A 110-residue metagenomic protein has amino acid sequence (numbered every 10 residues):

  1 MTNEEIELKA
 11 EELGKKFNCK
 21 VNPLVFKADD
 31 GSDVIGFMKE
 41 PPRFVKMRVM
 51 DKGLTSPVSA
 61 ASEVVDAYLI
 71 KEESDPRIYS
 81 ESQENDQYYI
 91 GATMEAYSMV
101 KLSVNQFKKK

Functional and structural regions predicted by a protein language model:
M1-F17: Low-complexity intrinsically disordered segments
T2-N3, K20-N22, S103-K109: Short, highly charged low-complexity linear segments
C19-G31: Short acidic-hydrophobic surface loop/beta-edge motif
A28, S32-K110: Short, surface-exposed, charged amphipathic helix/loop patches that serve as local interaction elements
